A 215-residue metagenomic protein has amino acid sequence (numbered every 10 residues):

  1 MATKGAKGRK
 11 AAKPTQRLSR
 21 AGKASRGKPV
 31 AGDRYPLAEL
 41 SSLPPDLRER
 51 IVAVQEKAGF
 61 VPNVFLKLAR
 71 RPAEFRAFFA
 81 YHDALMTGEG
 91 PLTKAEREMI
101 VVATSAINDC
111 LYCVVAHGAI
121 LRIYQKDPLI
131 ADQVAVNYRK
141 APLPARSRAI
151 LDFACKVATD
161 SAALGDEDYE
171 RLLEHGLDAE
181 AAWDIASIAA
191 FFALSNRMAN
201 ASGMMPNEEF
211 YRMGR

Functional and structural regions predicted by a protein language model:
A2-R215: Hydrophobic alpha-helical segments
